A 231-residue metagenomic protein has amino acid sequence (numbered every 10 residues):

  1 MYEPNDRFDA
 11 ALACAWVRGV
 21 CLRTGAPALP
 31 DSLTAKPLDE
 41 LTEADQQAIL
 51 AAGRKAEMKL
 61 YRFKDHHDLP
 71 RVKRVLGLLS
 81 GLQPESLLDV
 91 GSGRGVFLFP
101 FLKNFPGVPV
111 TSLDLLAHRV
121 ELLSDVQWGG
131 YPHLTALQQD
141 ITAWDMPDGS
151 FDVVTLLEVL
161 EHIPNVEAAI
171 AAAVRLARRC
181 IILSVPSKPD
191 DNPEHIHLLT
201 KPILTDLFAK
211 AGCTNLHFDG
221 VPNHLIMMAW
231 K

Functional and structural regions predicted by a protein language model:
M1-D148, V153, L157, E167-I170 (+1 more regions): Conserved N-terminal segment of class I S-adenosyl-L-methionine
L157-L160, S184: Residues lining the SAM
I163: Catalytic P-loop NTPase motifs of RecA-like helicase/translocase cores
A168-I182: A short glycine-rich, Lys/Arg-flanked "PGG" loop and its adjoining helix->strand segment in the class I
R179-H197: A short, conserved beta-to-alpha structural element at the edge of catalytic cores that scaffolds binding
